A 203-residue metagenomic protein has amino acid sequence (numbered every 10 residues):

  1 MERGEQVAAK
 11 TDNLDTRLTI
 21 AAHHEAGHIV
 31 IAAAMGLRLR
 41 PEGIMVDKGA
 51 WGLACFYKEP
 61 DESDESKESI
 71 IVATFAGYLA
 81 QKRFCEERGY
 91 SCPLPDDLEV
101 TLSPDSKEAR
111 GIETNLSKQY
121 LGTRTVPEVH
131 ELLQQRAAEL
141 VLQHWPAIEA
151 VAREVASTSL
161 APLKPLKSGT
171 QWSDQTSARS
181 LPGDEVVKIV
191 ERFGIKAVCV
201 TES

Functional and structural regions predicted by a protein language model:
E2-S203: Soluble catalytic regions of large protease machineries
